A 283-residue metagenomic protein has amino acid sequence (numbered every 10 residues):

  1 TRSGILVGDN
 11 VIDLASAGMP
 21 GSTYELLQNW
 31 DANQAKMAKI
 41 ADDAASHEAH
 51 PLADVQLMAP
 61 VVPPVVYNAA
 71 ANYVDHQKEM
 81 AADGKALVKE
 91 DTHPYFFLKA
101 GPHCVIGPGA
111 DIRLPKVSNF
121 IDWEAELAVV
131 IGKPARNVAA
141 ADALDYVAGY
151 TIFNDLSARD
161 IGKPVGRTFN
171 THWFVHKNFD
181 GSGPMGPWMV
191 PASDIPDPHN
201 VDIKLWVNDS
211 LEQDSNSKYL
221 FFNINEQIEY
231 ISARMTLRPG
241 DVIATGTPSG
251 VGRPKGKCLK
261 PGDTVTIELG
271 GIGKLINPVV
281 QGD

Functional and structural regions predicted by a protein language model:
T1-P94, K204, T264-E268: N-terminal non-catalytic cap/leader segment that marks the start of a structured domain
A35-K39, H50-Q56, H76, R159-D283: Catalytic-pocket segment enriched in acidic/His residues
Q56-M58, G84-L87, I112-I121, L127 (+4 more regions): A generic local secondary-structure boundary/capping motif
P64-V65, H93-Y95, A110-I112, N119-L127 (+1 more regions): Generic beta-strand structural signal
K78-A81, G107-A110, K116-V117, V138-A143 (+2 more regions): A short secondary-structure junction signal
K89-G109: A gly/proline- and charged-residue-enriched helix-loop-helix capping module
K99-G101, G109, W123-K133, T151-L156 (+3 more regions): Short, structured patches in soluble enzyme cores that scaffold and shape functional sites
